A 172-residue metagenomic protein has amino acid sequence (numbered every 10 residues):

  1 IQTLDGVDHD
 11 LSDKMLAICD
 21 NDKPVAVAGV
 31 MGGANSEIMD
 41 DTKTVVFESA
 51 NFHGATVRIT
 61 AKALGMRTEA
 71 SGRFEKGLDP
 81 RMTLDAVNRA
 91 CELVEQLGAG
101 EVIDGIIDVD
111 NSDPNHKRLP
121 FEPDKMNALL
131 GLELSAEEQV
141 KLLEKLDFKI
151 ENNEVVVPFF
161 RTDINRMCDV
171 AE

Functional and structural regions predicted by a protein language model:
I1-E172: RNA/tRNA-interacting regions in translation and RNA-turnover enzymes
